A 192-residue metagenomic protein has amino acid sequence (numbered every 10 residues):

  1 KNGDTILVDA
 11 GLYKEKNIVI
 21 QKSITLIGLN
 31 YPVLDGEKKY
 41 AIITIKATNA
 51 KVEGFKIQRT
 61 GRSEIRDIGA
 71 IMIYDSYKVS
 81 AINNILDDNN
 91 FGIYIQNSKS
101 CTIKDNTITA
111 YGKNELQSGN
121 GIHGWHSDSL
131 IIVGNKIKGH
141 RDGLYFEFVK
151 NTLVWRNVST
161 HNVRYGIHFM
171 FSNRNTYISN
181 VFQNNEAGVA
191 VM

Functional and structural regions predicted by a protein language model:
K1-E15: Acidic Gly/Asp/Thr-rich repetitive segments characteristic of extracellular carbohydrate-active and adhesion proteins
Y13-T25, L34-K78, F91-N97, G124: Extracellular beta-strand-rich solenoid/capping regions of secreted or surface-exposed proteins that bind or remodel
T25-L29, A50-G54, K78-I82, C101-K104 (+3 more regions): All-beta strand scaffolds that present successive hydrophobic residues in beta-strands
N30-V33, A187: Short, acidic/turn-prone active-site loops that include or flank metal/cofactor- and phosphate-binding residues
K39, D67, N89, S118 (+3 more regions): Beta-rich catalytic cores
I73-Y74, L86-D87, I95-Q96, N114-L116 (+7 more regions): Low-complexity, polar/charged sequence tracts that form flexible coils or short amphipathic helices and often embed
